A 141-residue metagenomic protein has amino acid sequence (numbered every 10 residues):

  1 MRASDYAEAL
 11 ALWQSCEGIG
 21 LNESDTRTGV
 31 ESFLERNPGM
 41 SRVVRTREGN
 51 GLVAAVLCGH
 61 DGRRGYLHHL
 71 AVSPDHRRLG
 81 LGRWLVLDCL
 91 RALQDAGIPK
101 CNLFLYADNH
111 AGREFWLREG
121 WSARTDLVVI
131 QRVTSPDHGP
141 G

Functional and structural regions predicted by a protein language model:
M1-A9: A short beta-loop-alpha structural element at the N-terminal edge of CoA-dependent acyl/N-acetyltransferase catalytic
L10, I19-R47: Active-site rim helix/loop that mediates acceptor-substrate recognition in acyltransferases
R45, L70-R77, L105-Y106: A short, internal acetyl-CoA/4′-phosphopantetheine-binding micro-motif in the GNAT/acyltransferase core
N50-G59, Y66-A71: Conserved beta-strand in the GNAT
V72, R78-R91, R118: Conserved acetyl-CoA-binding loop-helix of GNAT-fold acetyltransferases
P74, L103-G112, Q131-S135: Conserved beta-strand-loop-alpha-helix junction that forms the acyl-donor binding cleft
V86, L93-L105: Conserved GNAT acetyl-CoA-binding A-motif
L117-D126: Conserved acetyl-CoA-binding loop of GNAT-fold acetyltransferases
